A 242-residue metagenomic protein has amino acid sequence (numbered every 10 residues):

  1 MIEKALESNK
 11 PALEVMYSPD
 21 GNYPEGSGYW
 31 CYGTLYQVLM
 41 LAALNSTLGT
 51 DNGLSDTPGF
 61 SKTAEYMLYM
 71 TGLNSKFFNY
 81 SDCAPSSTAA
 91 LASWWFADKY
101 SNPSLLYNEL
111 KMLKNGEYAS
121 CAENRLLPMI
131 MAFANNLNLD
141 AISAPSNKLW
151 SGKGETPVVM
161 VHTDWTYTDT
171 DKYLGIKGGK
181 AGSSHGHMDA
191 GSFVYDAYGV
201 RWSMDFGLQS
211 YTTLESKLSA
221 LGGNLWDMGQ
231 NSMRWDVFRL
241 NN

Functional and structural regions predicted by a protein language model:
M1-G28, I130-N147: Active-site lining segments of carbohydrate-active enzymes
K4, S8, G33-M40, L221 (+1 more regions): Amphipathic, well-ordered alpha-helical segments in soluble domains
P11-S18, A132-N136, Y167-D169, H187 (+1 more regions): Short amphipathic alpha-helical segments, especially helix-boundary/capping motifs
G21, F78, Q209: Flexible, active-site-adjacent loop/turn segments at secondary-structure boundaries
N22-Y23, S87-T88, S143, Y195 (+2 more regions): Intrinsically disordered, low-complexity regions enriched in Ser/Pro/Gly/Gln/His and often acidic
Y29-W202: Carbohydrate-active enzyme catalytic cores, enriched for enzymes that act on polyanionic acidic polysaccharides
Y173-N242: Catalytic core of carbohydrate-active enzymes
